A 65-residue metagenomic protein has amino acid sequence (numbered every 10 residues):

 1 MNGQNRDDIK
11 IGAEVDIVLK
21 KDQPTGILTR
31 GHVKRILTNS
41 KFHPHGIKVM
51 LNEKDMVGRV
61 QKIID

Functional and structural regions predicted by a protein language model:
N2-D65: Basic/aromatic-rich interaction segments and small domains that mediate binding to polyanionic partners
